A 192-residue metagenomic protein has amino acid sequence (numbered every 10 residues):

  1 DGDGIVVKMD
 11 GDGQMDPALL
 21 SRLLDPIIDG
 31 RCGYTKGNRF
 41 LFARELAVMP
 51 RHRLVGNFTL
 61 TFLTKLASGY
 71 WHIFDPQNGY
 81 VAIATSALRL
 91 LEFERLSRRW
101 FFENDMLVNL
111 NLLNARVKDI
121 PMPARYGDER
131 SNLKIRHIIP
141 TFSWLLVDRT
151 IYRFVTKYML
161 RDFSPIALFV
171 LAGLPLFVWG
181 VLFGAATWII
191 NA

Functional and structural regions predicted by a protein language model:
D1-K8, P17-W100, G127-H137: Acceptor/aglycone-binding surface of glycosyltransferases and processive sugar-polymer synthases
G13-Q14: Acidic metal-phosphate-binding loop of nucleotide-sugar-dependent transferases
R95-A192: Hydrophobic helical membrane-anchoring modules
